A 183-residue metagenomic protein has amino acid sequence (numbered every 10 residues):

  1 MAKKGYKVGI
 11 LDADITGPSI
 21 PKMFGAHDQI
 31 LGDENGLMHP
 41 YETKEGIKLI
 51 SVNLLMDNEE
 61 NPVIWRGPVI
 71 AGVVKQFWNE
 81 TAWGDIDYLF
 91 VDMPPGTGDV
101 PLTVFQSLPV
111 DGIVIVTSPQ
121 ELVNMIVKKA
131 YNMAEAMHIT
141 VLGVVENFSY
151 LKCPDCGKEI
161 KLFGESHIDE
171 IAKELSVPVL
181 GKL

Functional and structural regions predicted by a protein language model:
A2, P21-D28, T43, K75-A82 (+5 more regions): Signal for well-folded cores of large energy- and translation-related assemblies
A2, V8-I10, Y88, L142-G143: Hydrophobic "anchor" residues on beta-strands that sit immediately upstream of conserved functional sites
Y6-E59, A71: Phosphate-binding loop that captures ATP/GTP phosphates
A13-D14, V52-L54, F77, M93-P94 (+2 more regions): Fold-independent oxyanion-binding glycine-rich loops and adjacent beta-strand/coil segments at enzyme active sites
G46-K48, W83-L89, G112: Loop/turn-to-beta-strand initiation segments
M56-V104: Phosphate-binding/switch loop-helix module in NTP-utilizing enzymes
D87-Y88, P94-K182: Conserved catalytic-core segment of NTP-binding enzymes
